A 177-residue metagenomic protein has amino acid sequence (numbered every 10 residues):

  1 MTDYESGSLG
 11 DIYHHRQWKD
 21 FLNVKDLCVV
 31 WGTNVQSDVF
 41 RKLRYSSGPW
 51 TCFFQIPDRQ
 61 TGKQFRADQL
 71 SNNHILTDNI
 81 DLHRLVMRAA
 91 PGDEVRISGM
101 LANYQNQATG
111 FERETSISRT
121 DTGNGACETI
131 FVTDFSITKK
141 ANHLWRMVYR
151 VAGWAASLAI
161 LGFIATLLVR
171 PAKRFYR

Functional and structural regions predicted by a protein language model:
M1-R177: OB-fold and OB-like single-stranded nucleic-acid-recognition modules and their adjacent interaction interfaces
